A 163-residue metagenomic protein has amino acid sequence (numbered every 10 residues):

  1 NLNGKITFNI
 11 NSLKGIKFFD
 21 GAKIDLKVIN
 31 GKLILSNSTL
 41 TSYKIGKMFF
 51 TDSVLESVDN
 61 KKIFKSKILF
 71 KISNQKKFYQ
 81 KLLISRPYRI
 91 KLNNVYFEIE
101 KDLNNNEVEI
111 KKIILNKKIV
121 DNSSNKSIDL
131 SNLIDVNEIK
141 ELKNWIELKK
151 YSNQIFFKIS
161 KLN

Functional and structural regions predicted by a protein language model:
N1-L162: Small-residue helix/turn framework positions
